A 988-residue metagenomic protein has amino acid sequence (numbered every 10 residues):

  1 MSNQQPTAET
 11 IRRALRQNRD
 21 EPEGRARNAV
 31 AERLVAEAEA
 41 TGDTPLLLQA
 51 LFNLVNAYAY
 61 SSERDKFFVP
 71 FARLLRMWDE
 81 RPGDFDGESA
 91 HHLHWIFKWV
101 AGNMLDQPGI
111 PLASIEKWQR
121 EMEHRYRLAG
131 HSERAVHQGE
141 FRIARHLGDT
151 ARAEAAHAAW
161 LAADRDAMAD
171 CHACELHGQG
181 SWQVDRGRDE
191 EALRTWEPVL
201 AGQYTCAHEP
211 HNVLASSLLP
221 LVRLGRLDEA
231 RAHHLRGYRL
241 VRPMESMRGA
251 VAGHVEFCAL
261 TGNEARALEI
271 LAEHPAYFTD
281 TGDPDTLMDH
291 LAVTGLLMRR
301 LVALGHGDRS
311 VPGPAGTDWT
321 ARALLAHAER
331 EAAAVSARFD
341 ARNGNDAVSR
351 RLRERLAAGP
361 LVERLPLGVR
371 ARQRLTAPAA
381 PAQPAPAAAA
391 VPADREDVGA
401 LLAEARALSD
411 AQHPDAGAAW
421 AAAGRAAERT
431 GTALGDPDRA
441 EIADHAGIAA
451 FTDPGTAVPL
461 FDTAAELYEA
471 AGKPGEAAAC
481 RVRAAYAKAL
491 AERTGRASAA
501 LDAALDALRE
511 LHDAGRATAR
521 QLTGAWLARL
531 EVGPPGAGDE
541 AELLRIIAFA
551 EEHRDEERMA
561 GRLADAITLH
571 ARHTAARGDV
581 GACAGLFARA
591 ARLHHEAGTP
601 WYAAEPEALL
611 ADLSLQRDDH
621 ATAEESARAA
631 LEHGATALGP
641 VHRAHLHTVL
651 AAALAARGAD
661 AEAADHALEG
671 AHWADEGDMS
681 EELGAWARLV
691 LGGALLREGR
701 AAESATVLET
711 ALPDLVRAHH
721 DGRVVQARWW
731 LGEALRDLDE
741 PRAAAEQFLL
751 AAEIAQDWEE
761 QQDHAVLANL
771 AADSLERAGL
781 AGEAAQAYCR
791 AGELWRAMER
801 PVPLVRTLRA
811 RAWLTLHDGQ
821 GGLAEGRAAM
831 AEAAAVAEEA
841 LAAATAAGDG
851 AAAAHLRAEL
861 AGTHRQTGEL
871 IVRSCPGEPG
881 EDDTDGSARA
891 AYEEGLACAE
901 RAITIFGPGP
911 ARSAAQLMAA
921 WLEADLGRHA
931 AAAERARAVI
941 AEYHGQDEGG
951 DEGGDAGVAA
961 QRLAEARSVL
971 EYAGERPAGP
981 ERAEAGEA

Functional and structural regions predicted by a protein language model:
Q5, P45, H131, D170 (+18 more regions): Residue signature of alpha-solenoid helical repeat architecture, marking inter-repeat boundaries and helix-start
E9-R12, Q49, S89-I96, R134-Q138 (+23 more regions): Residue register of alpha-helical TPR repeats
T10, A14, L34, L54 (+35 more regions): Structural register within alpha-helical repeat arrays
E21, T41, S61, G109 (+21 more regions): Structural motif corresponding to the intra-repeat A-B loop/turn of tetratricopeptide repeats
G24, T44, R64, T150 (+28 more regions): TPR-repeat structural position
E32-E39, A72-G83, Q119-R127, H157-R165 (+18 more regions): Amphipathic alpha-helical segments of tetratricopeptide repeats
F278-R425, R429-P437, R742, E869 (+4 more regions): C-terminal non-catalytic interaction modules
